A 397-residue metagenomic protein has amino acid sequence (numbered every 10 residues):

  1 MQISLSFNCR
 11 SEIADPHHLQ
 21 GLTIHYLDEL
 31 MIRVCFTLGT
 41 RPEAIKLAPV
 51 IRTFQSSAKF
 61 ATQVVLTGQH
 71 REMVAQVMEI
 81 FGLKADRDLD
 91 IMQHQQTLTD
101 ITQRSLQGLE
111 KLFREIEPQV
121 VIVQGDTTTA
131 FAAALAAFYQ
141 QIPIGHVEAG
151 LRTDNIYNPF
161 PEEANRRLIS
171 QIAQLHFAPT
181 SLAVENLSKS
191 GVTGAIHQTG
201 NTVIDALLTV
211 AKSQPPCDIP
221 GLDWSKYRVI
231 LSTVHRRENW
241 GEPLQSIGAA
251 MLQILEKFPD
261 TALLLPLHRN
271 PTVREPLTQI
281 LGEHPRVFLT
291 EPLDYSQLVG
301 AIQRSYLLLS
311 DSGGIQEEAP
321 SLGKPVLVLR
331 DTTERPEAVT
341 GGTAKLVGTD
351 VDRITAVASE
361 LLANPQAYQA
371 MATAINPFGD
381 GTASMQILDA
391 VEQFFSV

Functional and structural regions predicted by a protein language model:
Y26-G68: N-terminal subdomain of nucleotide-sugar transferases
A58-R104, G108: Conserved nucleotide-sugar phosphate-binding/catalytic loop shared by glycosyltransferases and other
V65-T67, R71-E72, I169-E242, V347 (+2 more regions): A nucleotide-sugar donor-handling region in carbohydrate enzymes
E72-V77, Q96, Q214-R304: Donor-nucleotide binding loops and adjacent catalytic segments primarily of GT-B fold Leloir glycosyltransferases
I122-Q140: An aromatic- and histidine-rich active-site surface loop
V123-Q124, H146, H176, G300-V339: A donor-sugar binding/catalytic signature common to diverse glycosyltransferases and related nucleotide-sugar
H146-F160, Q174: A short, histidine- and acid-enriched strand-loop-helix "catalytic/donor-clamping" loop that lines the nucleotide-sugar
L182, K345-V397: Leloir-type glycosyltransferase catalytic cores
